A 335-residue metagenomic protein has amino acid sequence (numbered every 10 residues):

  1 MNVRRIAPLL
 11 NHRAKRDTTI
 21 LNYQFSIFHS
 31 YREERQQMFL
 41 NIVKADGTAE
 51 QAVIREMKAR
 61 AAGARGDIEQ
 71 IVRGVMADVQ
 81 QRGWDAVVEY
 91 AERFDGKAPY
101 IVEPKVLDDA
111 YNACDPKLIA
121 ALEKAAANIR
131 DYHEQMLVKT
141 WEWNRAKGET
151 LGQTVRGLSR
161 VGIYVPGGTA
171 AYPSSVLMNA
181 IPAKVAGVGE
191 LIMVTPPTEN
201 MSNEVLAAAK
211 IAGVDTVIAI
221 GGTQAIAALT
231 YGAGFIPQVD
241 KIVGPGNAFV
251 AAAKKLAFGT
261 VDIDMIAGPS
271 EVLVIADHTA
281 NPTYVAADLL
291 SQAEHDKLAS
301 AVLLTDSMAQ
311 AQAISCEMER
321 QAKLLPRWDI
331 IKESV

Functional and structural regions predicted by a protein language model:
M1-N11, K15, I20-R32, Q37: Short, basic, low-complexity termini and linkers enriched in Ser/Thr/Gly/Pro that act as targeting/leader peptides
Q37-S159: N-terminal Rossmann-like NAD(P)+-binding subdomain of aldehyde/semialdehyde dehydrogenases
G74-D78, V272-D277, L303, V335: Short, well-ordered beta-strand elements within core beta-sheets of diverse protein domains
W143-A207: Conserved small-residue-rich beta-alpha loop and adjacent elements that most often cradle the phosphate/pyrophosphate
G213-S300: Conserved NAD(P)+-binding/catalytic subdomain of aldehyde/semialdehyde dehydrogenases
L298-V335: NAD(P)-dependent aldehyde/semialdehyde dehydrogenase
